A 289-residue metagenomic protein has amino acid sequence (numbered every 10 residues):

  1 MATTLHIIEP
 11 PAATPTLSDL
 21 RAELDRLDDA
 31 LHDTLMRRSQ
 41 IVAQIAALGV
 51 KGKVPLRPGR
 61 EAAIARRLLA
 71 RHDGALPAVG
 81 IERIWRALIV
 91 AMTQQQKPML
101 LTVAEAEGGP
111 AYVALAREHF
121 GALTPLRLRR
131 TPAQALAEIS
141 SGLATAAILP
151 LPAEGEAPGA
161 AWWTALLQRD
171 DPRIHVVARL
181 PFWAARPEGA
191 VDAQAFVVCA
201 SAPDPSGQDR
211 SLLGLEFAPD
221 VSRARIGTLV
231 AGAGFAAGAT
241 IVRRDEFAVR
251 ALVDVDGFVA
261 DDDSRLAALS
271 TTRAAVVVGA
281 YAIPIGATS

Functional and structural regions predicted by a protein language model:
A2-S289: Domain-level signature for soluble enzymes in the chorismate/prephenate branch of the shikimate pathway
